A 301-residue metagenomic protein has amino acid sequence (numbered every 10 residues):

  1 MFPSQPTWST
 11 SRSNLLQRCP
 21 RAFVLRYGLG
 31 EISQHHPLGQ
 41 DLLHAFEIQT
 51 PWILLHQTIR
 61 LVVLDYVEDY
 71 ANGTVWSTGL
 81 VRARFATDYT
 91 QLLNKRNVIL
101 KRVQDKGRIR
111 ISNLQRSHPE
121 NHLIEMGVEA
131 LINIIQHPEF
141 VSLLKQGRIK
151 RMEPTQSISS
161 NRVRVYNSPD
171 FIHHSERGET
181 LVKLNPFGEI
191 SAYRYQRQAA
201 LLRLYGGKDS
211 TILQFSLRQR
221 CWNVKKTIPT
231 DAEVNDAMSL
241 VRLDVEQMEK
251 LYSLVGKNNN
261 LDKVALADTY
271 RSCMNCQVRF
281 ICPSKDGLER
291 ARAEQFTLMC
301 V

Functional and structural regions predicted by a protein language model:
M1-V81: Charged, glycine-rich intrinsically disordered N-terminal tails and low-complexity linkers that flank
P6, T10-N14, A45-I53, I158-R162 (+2 more regions): Short, charged/polar micro-motifs that form catalytic or ligand-binding hotspots
N14-I32, R162-D170, A237-Q247: An acidic intrinsically disordered interaction segment
T50, L54-T58, W76, L80 (+5 more regions): Alpha-helix boundary/N-cap detector
T58-Q146: A non-catalytic, helix-rich entry segment at domain boundaries
E120-I135, Y195-L202, A237-V245: Well-ordered, non-membrane alpha-helical segments in soluble/globular domains
K145-A200: Non-catalytic protein-protein interaction segments used by genome-maintenance enzymes to assemble and couple activities
S191, A199-V301: Metal-dependent nuclease catalytic regions and adjoining charged, substrate-binding loops involved in nucleic-acid end
